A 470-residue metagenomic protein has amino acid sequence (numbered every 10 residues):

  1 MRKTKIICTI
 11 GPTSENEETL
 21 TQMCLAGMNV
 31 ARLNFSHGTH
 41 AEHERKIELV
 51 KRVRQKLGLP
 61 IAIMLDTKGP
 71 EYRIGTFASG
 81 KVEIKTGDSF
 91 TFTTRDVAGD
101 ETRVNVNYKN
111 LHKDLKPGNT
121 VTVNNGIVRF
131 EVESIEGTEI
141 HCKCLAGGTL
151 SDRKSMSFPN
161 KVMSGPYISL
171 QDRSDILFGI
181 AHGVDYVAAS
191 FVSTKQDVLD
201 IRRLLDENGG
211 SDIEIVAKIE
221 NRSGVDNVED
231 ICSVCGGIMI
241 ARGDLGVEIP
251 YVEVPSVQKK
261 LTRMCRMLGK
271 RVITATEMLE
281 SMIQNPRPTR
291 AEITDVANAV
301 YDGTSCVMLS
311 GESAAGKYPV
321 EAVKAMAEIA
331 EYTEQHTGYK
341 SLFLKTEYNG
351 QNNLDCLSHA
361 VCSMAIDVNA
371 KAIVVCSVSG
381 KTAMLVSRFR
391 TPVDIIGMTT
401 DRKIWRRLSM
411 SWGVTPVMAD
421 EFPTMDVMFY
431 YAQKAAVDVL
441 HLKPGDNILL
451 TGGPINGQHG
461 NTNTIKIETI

Functional and structural regions predicted by a protein language model:
M1-I470: Non-catalytic helical/linker scaffolds that mediate oligomerization, partner binding, and domain coupling around large
